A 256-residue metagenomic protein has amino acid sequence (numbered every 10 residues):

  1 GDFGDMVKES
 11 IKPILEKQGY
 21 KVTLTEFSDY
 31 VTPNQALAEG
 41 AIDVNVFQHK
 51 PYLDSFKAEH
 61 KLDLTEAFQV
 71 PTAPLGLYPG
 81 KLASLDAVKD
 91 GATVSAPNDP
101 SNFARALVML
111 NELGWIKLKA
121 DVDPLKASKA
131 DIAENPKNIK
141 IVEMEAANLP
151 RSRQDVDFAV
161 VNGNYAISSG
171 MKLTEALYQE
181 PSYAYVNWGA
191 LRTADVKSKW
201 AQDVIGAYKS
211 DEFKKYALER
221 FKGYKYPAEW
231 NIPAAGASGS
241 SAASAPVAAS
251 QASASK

Functional and structural regions predicted by a protein language model:
G1-T23: Short, polar/charged alpha-helical segment
L24-Q35, V122-R151: Short helix-initiation/N-cap motifs at beta->coil->alpha
Y30-K61, L77, A83, S168-G170: Pocket-flanking alpha-helical
A38-Q48, A92, W115, K137-K140 (+1 more regions): Alpha-to-beta junction loops
S55-A67, L82, D155, V160 (+1 more regions): Ligand-binding "clamshell"
A67-K117, K214: A conserved helix-loop-strand patch within extracytoplasmic ligand-binding domains of the periplasmic binding
P74-L85, Y185-W200: A bilobed periplasmic-binding-protein/Venus flytrap-type ligand-binding module shared by bacterial periplasmic
A104-N111, Y208-E229: Periplasmic-binding protein-like
